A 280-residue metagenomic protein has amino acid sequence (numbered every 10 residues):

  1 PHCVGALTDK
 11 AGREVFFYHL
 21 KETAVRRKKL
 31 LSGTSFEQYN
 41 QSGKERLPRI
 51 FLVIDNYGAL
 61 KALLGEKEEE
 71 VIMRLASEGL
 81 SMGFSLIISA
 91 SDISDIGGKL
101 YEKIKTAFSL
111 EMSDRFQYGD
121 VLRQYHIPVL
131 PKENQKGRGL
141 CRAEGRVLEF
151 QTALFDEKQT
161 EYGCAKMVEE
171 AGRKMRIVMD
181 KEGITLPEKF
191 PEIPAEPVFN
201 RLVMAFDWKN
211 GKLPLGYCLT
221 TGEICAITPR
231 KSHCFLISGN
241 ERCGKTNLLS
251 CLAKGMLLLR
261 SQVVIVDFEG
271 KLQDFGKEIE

Functional and structural regions predicted by a protein language model:
P1-E37, Q41-F116, V129-P131, F199-E280: P-loop NTPase catalytic phosphate-binding loop
I96-L219, I224-A226: Phosphate-binding and hydrolysis-coupling loops of NTP-dependent motor/remodeling domains
